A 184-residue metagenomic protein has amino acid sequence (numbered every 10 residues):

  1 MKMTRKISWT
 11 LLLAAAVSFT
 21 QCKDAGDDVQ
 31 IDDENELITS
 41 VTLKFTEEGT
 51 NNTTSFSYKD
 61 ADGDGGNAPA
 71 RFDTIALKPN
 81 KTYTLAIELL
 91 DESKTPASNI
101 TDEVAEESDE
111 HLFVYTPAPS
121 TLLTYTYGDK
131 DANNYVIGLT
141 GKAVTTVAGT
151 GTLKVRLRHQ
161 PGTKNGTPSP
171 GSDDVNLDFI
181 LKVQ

Functional and structural regions predicted by a protein language model:
M1-Q21: Sec-dependent bacterial lipoprotein signal peptides
V17-L43: Bacterial Sec-dependent N-terminal signal peptides
I31-E34, F72-P79, P170: Short, solvent-exposed beta-strand/turn "edge" segments of beta-rich domains on protein surfaces
T39-F45, V104-P119: Extended low-complexity, serine/threonine- and proline-enriched intrinsically disordered segments
T50-K78: N-terminal edge beta-strand
T50-N52, D91-N99, Q160-G166: Short acidic/polar inter-strand loop motif in beta-rich domains
K81-L85: Short beta-strand segments enriched for Tyr within beta-sheet-rich domains, predominantly fibronectin type III
Y115-Q184: Helix-rich interaction surfaces within compact, conserved domain-sized segments that mediate assembly or partner
